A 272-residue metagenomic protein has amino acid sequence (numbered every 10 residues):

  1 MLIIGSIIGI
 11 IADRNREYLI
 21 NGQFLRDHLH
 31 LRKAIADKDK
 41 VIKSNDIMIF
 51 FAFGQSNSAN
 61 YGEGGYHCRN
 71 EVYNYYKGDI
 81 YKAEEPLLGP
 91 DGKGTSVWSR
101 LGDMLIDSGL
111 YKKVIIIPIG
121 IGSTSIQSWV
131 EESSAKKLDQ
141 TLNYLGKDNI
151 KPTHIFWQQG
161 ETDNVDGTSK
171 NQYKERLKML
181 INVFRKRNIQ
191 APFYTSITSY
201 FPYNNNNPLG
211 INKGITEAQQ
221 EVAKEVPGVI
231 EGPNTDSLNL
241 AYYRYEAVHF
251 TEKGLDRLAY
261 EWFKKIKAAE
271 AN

Functional and structural regions predicted by a protein language model:
G5-N272: Cell-envelope and extracellular/periplasmic
